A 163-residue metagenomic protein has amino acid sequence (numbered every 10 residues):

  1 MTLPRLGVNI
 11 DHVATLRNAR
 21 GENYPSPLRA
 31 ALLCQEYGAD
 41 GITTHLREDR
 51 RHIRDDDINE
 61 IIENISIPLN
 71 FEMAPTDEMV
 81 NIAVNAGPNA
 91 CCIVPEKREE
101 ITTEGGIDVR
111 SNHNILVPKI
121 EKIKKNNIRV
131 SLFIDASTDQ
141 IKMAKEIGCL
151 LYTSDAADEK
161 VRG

Functional and structural regions predicted by a protein language model:
M1-F71, T76-E78, V84-A86: Conserved N-terminal beta1-alpha1 strand-loop-helix module at the mouth
I10-T15, M79, P95-E104, S154: Conserved radical SAM core fold
Q35, N59-E63, V117-K125, K145: Surface-exposed amphipathic alpha-helices with a cationic face
T43-D49, P68-P75, C92-V94, G106-N112 (+1 more regions): Catalytic beta/alpha-barrel core
E48-I61, D77-M79, E100-K119, D139-Q140: Active-site-adjacent beta->alpha loops and helix N-cap segments on the catalytic face of soluble alpha/beta enzymes
S66, A86-C91, E146-L151: Glycine-enriched alpha-helix->loop->beta-strand junction motifs that scaffold or abut catalytic
V84-I128: Extended substrate/RNA-proximal surfaces in nucleic-acid metabolism proteins
Y152-V161: Conserved small/polar residues in nucleotide/adenosyl-binding loops
